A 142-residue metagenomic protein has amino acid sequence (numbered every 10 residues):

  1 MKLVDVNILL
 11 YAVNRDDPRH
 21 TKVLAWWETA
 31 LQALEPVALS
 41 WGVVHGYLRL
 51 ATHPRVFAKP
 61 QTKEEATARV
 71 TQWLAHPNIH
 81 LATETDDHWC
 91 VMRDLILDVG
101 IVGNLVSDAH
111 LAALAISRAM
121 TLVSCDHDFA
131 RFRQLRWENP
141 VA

Functional and structural regions predicted by a protein language model:
M1, A112-A142: Acidic, PIN/NYN-like endoribonuclease modules and their adjacent C-terminal/linker elements
M1-L3, N7-L39, P54-A68: Short, well-structured N-terminal submotif of metal-dependent ribonuclease cores
D5, S40, N104-L105, D126 (+1 more regions): Histidine- and aromatic-rich ligand-binding microenvironments
L39-H45, V106, H110: Aromatic- and histidine-enriched alpha-helix N-cap/loop-to-helix transition segments that scaffold the rims
P54-F57, V99-G100, N139-A142: Short, hinge-like loop/turn segments at secondary-structure boundaries
P60, N78-V123: Active-site neighborhoods of divalent-metal-dependent phosphate/nucleic-acid chemistry enzymes
W73: Ligand-binding beta-strand-loop-alpha-helix segment within the catalytic cores of soluble metabolic enzymes
